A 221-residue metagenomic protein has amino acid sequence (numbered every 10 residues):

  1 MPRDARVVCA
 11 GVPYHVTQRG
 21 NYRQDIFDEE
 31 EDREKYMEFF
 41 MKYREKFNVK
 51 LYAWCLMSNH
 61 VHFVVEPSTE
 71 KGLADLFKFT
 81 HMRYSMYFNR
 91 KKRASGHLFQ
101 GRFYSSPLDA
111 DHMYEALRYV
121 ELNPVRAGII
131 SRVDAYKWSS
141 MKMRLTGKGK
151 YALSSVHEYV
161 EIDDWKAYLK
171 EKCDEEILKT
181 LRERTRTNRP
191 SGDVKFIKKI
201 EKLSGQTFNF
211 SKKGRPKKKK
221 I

Functional and structural regions predicted by a protein language model:
M1-A53, M57, E66-I221: Short Pro-Cys-Gly-centered "Cys-loop" motif that presents a nucleophilic cysteine in a tight turn
H60: Glycine/serine-rich anion-binding loops at beta->alpha junctions that coordinate negatively charged ligand groups
